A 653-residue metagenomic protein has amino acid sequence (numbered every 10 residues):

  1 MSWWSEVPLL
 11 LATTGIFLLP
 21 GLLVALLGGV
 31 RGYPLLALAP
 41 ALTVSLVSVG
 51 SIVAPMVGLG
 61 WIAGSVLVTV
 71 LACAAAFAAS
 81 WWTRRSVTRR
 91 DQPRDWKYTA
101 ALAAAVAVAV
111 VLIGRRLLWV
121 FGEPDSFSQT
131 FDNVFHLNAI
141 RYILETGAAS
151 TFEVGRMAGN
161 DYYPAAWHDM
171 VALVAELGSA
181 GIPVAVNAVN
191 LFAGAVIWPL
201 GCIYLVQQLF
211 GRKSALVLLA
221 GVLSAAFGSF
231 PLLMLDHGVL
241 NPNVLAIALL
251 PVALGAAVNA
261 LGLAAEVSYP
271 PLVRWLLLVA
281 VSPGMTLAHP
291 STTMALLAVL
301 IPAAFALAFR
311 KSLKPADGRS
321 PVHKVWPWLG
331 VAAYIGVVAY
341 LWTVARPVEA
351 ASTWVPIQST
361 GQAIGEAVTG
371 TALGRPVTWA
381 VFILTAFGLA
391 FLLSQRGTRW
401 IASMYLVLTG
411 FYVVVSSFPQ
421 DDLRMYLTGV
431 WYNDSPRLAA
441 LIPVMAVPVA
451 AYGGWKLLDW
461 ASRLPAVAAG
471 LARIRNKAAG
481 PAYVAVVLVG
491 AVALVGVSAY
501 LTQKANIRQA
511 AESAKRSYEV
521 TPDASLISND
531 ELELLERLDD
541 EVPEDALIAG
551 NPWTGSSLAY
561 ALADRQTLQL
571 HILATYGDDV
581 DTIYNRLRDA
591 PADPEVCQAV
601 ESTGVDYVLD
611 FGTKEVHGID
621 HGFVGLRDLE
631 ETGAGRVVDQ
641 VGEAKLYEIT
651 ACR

Functional and structural regions predicted by a protein language model:
M1-W96: Membrane-embedded, hydrophobic transmembrane alpha-helices
A12-L18, G470, L494-R653: Extracytoplasmic
L46-V49, G114-L118, T146, V217-D236 (+4 more regions): Membrane-interface helix-loop junctions at the exits of transmembrane helices
V57-I62, P124-Q129, S179, L232-L245 (+3 more regions): Membrane-helix boundary/interfacial segments in multi-pass membrane proteins
V106-A248, A265, S513-S525: Active-site lumenal/periplasmic loops and adjacent helix-entry segments of GT-C-fold, multi-pass membrane
S268, L272-P290: Membrane-interface alpha helices of multi-pass inner-membrane proteins
L296-V331: Perimembrane helix-loop-helix junctions
F305, W379-S403: Hydrophobic, aromatic-rich transmembrane alpha-helices and their immediate juxtamembrane boundary segments
